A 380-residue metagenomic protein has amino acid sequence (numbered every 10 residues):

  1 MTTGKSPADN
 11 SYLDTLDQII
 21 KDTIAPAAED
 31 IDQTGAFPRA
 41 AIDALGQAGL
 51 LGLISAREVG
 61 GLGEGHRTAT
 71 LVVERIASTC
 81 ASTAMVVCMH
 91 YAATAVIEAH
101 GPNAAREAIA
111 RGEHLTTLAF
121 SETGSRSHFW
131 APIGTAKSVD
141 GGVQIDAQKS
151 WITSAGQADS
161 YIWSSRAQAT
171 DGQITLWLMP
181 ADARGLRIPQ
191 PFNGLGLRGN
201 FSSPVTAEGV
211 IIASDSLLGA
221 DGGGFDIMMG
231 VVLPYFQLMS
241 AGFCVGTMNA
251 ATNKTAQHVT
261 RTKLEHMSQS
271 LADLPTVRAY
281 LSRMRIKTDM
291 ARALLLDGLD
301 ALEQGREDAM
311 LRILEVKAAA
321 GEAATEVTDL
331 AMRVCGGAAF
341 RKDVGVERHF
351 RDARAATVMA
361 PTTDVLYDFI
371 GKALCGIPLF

Functional and structural regions predicted by a protein language model:
A25-Q33, T288-A319, M332-F340: C-terminal helix-coil-helix/basic helical segment that borders enzyme active sites and/or dimer interfaces and provides
A36-Q47, L51-T153: Glycine-rich flavin
Q148-R187: A short core secondary-structure module
S150-A155, L233-M239, A356-M359: Glycine-rich phosphate/pyrophosphate-binding beta-alpha loops
G194-K287: Glycine-rich beta->alpha junctions and the first turn(s) of the following alpha-helix
L233-Q237, A272-L281, A309-A319, E347 (+1 more regions): Alpha-helical scaffold segments that form or flank carboxylate-/histidine-based iron centers
V245-M248, T252, M284-A291, K317-V327 (+1 more regions): Alpha-helical transition-metal enzyme core signature, strongest for iron centers
C335-F380: Glycine-rich phosphate/cofactor-binding loops in nucleotide/flavin-utilizing enzymes
